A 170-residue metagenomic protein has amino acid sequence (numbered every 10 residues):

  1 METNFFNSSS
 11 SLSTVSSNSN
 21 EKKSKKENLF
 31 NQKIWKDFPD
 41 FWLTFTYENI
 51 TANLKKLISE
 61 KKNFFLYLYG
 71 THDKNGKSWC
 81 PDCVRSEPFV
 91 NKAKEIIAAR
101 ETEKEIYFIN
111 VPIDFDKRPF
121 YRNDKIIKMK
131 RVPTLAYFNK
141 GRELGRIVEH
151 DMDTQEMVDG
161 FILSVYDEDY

Functional and structural regions predicted by a protein language model:
E2-T71, V111, T134, V158-Y170: N-terminal leader/targeting and pre-domain segments
I50, D114-P119, D153-Q155: A short acidic, often aromatic-flanked loop/helix-cap motif at beta-alpha or helix-coil junctions that lines enzyme
H72-W79, R131: Short pre-active-site segment immediately N-terminal to redox-active cysteine/selenocysteine motifs in thiol-based
C80-C83, L135: The canonical Cys-X-X-Cys-His
D82-A98: Typically the conserved alpha-helix immediately C-terminal to a functionally engaged Cys/Sec in thioredoxin-like
R100-F120: Thiol-based oxidoreductase modules, predominantly thioredoxin-like and allied folds used for disulfide exchange
P119-K130: Structural alpha/beta surface segment adjacent to cysteine/selenocysteine redox centers across thiol/disulfide enzymes
M129-Y170: Non-catalytic, surface beta->alpha helical segment in thiol-disulfide oxidoreductase systems
